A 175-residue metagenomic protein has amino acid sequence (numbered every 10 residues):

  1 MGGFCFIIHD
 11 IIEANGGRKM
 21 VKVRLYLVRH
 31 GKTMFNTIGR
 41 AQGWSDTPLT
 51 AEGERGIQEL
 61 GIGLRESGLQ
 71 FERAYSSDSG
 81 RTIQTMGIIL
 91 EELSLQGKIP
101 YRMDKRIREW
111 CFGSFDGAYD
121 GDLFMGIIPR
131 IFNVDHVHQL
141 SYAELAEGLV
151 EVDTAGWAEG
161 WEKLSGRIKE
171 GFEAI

Functional and structural regions predicted by a protein language model:
M1-G2, N15-G16, R55, M125 (+2 more regions): Feature targets compositionally biased, intrinsically disordered low-complexity regions with long contiguous runs
G3-K19: Short, Lys/Arg-enriched N-terminal segments with co-localized hydrophobic residues within the first ~10-30 amino acids
H9-D10, N36, D46, R106 (+1 more regions): Exposed boundary/loop context
V21-I99, W161-E162, I168: Active-site-proximal alpha-helix that buttresses catalytic centers in soluble enzyme cores
L93-R167: Phosphate-handling substructures
E173: Helix-loop module immediately N-terminal to the HCX5R catalytic loop in PTP-like cysteine phosphatase domains
